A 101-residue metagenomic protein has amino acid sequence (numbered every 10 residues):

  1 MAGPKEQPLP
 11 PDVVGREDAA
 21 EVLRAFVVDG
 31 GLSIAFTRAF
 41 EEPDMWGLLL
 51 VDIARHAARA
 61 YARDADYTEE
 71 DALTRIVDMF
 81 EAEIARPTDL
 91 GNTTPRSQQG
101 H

Functional and structural regions predicted by a protein language model:
A2-H101: Solvent-exposed interaction surfaces and binding hotspots enriched for charged
